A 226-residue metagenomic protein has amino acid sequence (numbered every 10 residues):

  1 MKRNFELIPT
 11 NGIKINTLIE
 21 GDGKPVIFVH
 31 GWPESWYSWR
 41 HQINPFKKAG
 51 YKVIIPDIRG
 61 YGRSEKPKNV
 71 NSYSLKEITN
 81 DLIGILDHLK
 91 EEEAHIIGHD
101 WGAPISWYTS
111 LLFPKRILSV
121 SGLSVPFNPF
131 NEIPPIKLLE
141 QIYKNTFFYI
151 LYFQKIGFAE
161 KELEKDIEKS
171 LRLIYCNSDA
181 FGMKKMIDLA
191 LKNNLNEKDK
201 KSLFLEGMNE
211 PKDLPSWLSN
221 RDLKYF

Functional and structural regions predicted by a protein language model:
M1-V26, K48-Y51, E91-E92: Alpha/beta-hydrolase fold catalytic core
R3, K14, I43, V53-I55 (+2 more regions): Generic alpha-helical hydrophobic packing signal
I8-N11, E34, A103: Short gly/ser/thr-rich secondary-structure transition/capping motifs
T10, I58, V125: Active-site donor-binding loop signature of nucleotide-sugar glycosyltransferases
G12-N16, W39-H41, G84, S106-Y108: A generic local structural motif
L18-E65, H99: Conserved HGGG/HGGXW glycine-rich cap/lid loop of the alpha/beta-hydrolase fold
Y61-E65, N71-I97, W101-Y225: Flexible "cap/lid" subdomain of the alpha/beta-hydrolase fold that forms the substrate-access gate
